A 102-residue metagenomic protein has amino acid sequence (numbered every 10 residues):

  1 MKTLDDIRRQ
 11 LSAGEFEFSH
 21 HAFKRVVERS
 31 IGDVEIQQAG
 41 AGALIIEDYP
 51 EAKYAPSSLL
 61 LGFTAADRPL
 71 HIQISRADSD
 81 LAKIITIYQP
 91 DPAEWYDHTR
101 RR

Functional and structural regions predicted by a protein language model:
M1-R102: Ribonuclease/tRNase effector modules and their secretory precursors
